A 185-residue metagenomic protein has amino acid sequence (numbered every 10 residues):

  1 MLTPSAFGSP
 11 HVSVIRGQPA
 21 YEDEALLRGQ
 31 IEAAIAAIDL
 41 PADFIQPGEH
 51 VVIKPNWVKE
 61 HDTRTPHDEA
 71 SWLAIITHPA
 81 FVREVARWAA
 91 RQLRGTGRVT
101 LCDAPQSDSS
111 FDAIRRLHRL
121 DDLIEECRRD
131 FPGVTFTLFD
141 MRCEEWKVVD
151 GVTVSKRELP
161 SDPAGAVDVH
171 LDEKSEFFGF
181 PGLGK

Functional and structural regions predicted by a protein language model:
M1-K185: N-terminal and secondary-structure boundary signal
